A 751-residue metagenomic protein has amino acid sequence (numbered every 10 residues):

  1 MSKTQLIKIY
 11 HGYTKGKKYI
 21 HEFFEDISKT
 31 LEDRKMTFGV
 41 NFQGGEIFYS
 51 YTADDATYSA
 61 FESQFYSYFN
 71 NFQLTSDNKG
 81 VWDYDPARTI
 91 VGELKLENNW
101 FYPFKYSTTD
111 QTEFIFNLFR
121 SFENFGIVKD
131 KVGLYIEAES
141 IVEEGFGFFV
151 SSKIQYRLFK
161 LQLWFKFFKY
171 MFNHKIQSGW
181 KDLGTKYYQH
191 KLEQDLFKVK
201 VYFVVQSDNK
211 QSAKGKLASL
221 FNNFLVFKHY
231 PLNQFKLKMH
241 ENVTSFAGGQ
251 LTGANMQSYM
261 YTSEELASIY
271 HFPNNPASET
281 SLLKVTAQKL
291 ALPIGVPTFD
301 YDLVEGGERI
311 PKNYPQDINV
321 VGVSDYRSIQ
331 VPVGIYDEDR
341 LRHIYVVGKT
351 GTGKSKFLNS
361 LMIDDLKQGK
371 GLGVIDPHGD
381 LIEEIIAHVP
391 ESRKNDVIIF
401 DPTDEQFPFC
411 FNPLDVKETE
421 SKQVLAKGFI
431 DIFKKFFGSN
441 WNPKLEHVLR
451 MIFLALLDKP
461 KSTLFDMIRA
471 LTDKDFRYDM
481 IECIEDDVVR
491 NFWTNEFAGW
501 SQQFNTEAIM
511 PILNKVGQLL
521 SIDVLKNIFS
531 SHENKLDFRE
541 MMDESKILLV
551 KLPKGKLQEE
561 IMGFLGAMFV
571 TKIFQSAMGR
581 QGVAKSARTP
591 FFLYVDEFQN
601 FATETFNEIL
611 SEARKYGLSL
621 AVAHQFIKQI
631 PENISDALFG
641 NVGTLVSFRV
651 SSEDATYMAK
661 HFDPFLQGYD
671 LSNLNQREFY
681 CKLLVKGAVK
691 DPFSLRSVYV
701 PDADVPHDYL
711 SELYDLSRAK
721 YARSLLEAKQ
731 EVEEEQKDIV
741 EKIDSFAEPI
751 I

Functional and structural regions predicted by a protein language model:
M1-R309, E405, I481-E485, P511: Extended, folded cores of ATP/NTP-driven motor/assembly subunits in large transport and secretion machines
T14, G45, I141-E143, H378-L381 (+8 more regions): Conserved nucleotide-binding/hydrolysis micro-motifs of P-loop NTPases
W82-E93, Y102-P103, E144-G147, A213 (+8 more regions): Switch/connector loops and helix/strand junctions flanking conserved nucleotide-binding motifs in nucleotide-processing
I127-Y156, G438-E446, R450-D486, D691-Y714: Charge-patterned, long linear interaction tracts outside catalytic cores
N223, F227-Y230, A387, K417 (+2 more regions): Conserved ATP-driven motor cores of ASCE-family P-loop NTPases powering translocation/secretion/packaging/pilus
P293-D337: P-loop NTP-binding catalytic core
V320-I329, D337-D339, I344, K349-T350 (+5 more regions): P-loop NTPase motor domains
A703-I751: C-terminal anchoring/interaction modules
